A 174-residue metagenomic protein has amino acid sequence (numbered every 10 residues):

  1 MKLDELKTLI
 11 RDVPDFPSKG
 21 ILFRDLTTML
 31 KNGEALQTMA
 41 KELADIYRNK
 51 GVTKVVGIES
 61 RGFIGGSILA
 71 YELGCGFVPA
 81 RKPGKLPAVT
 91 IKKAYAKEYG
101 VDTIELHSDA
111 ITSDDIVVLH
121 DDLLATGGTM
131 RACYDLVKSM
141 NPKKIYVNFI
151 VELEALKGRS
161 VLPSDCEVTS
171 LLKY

Functional and structural regions predicted by a protein language model:
M1-Y174: PRPP-associated nucleotide enzymes
